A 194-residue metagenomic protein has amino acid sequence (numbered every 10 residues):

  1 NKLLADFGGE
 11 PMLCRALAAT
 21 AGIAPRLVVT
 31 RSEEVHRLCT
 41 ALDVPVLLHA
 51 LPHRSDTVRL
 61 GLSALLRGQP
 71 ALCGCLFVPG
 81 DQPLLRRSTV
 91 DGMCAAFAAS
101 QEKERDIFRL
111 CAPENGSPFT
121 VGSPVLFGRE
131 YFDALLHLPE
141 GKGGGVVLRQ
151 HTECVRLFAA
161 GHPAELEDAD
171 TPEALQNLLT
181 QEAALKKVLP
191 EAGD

Functional and structural regions predicted by a protein language model:
N1-E33: N-terminal glycine-rich phosphate-binding loop and ensuing alpha1 helix
A5, L27, P45-L47, R156 (+1 more regions): Structural signal for short hydrophobic segments within the conserved structured cores of catalytic domains across
D6, L84, V125-L126, L157 (+1 more regions): Short aromatic/basic micro-patch
A24-L27, G74, C154: Residues at the starts of beta-strands that form the adenosine-phosphate
P25-A64: Short, surface-exposed acidic-centric catalytic microdomains
L51-L136: Conserved beta-loop-beta/alpha segment of the NTase-like Rossmann-fold superfamily that binds/positions NTPs
D133, H137-D194: Conserved alpha/beta core of the MobA/IspD/sugar-nucleotide pyrophosphorylase nucleotidyltransferase superfamily
